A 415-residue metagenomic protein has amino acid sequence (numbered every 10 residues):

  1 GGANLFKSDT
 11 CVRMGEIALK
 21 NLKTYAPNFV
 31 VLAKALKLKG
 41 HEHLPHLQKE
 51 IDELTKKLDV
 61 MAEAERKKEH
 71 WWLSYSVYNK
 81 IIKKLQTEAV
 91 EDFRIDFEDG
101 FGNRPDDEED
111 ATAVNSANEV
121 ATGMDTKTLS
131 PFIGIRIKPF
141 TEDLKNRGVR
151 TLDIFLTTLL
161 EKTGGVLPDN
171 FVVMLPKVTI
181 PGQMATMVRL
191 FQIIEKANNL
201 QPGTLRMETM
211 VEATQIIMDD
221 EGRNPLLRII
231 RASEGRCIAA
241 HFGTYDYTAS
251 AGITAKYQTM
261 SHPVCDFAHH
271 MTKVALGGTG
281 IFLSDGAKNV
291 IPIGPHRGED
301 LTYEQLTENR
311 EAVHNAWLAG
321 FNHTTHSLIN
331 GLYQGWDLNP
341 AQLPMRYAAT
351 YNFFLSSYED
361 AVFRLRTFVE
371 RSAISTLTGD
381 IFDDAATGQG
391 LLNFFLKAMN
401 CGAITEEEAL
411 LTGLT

Functional and structural regions predicted by a protein language model:
G1-T415: Expand to "…catalyze enediolate/carbanion chemistry for C-C bond making/breaking, isomerization, decarboxylation
